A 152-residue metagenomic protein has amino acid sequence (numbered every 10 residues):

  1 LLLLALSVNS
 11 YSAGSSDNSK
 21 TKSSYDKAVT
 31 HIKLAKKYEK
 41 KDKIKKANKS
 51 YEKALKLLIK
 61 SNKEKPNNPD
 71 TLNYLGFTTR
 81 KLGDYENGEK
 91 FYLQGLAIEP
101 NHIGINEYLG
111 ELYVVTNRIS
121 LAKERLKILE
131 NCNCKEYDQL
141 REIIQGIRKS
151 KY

Functional and structural regions predicted by a protein language model:
S15-K22, K123-Y152: Terminal, low-structured helical/coil segments at or just beyond the last alpha-helical repeat
E64, I98, L129-C132: Structural marker of alpha-solenoid helical repeat scaffolds
N68, H102, C134-Y137: Residue-level recognition of tetratricopeptide repeat
K81, V115-T116, G146-S150: Register position in tetratricopeptide repeats
